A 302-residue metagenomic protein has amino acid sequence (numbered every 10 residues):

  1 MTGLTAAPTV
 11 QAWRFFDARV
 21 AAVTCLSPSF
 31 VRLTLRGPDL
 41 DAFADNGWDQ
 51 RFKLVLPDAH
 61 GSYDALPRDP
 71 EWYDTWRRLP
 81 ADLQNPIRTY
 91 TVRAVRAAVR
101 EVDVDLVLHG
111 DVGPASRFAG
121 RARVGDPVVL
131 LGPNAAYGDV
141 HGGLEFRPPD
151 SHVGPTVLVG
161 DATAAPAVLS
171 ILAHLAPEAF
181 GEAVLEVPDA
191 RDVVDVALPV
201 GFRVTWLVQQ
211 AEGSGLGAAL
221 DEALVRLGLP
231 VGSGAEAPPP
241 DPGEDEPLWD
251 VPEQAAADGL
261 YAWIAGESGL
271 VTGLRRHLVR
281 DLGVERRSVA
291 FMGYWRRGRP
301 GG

Functional and structural regions predicted by a protein language model:
M1-G302: Extended, composition-driven regions rather than compact fold-specific motifs
